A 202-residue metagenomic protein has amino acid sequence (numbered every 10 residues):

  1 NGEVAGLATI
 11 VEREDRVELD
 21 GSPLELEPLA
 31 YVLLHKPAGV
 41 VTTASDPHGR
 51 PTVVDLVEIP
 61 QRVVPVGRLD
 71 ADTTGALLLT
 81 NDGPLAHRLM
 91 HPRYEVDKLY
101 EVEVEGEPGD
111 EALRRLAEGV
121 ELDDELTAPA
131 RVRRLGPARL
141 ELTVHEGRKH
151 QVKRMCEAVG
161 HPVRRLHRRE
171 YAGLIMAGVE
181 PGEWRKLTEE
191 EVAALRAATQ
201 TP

Functional and structural regions predicted by a protein language model:
N1-P202: Basic, flexible Lys/Arg- and Gly-enriched helix-loop patches that mediate nucleic-acid binding at interfaces with rRNA
